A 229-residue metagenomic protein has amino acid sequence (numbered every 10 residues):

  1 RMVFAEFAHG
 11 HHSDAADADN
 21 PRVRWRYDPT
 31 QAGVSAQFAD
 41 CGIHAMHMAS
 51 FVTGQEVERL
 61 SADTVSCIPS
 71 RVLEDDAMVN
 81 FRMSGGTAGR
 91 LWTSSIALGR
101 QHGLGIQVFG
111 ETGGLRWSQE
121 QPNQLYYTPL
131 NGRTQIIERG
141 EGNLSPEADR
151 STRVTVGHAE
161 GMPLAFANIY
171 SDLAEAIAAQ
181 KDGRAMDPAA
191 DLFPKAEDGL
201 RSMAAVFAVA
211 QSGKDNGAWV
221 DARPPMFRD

Functional and structural regions predicted by a protein language model:
R1-M2, Q211-D229: C-terminal capping/lid region of NAD(P)-dependent oxidoreductase domains
R1-R71, L125, N216: Predominantly a Rossmann-like dinucleotide-binding segment in NAD(P)-dependent oxidoreductases
H9, S202-V209: Alpha-helical scaffold segments in carbohydrate-active enzymes
D17-R22, R26, F51, R59 (+3 more regions): C-terminal glycine/acidic-rich active-site capping loop/insertion
A39, H44-M48, V52-G114, Q119-N123: Glycine-rich, aromatic-lined ligand/substrate-binding cores of catalytic and carbohydrate-binding domains
A45-M46, Y170-A174, V206: A general structural signal for well-ordered alpha-helical segments in protein cores
E58, G89, R184-A190, D215-D221: Core catalytic loop region at the nicotinamide-binding pocket of NAD(P)H-dependent oxidoreductases
